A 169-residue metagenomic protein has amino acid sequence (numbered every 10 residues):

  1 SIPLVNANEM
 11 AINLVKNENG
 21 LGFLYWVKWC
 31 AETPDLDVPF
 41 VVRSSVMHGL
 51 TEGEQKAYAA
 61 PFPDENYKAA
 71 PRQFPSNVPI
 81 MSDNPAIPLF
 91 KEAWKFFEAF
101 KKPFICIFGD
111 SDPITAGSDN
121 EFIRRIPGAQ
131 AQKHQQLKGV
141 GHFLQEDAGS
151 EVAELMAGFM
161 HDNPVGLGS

Functional and structural regions predicted by a protein language model:
S1: Conserved SAM-binding loop
L4-F74, V78, S82-K91: Helix-rich cap/lid subdomain of alpha/beta-hydrolase
A7, A116-S118, E146, L155: Short glycine-/acidic-enriched loop or helix-start segments at secondary-structure transitions that form or flank
E52-K56, A60, Q73-S76, K95 (+4 more regions): Replace "anionic and nucleotidyl ligands
Y58, P71, F97, C106-G109 (+3 more regions): Generic structural signal for small/hydrophobic residues in well-ordered secondary structure, especially within
A93-F100: Serine-hydrolase catalytic core
P103-V140: Conserved loop-alpha-helix segment in the C-terminal half of the alpha/beta-hydrolase fold that carries the catalytic
A129-S169: Catalytic active-site module of serine/aspartate enzymes centered on a nucleophile-bearing elbow/loop
